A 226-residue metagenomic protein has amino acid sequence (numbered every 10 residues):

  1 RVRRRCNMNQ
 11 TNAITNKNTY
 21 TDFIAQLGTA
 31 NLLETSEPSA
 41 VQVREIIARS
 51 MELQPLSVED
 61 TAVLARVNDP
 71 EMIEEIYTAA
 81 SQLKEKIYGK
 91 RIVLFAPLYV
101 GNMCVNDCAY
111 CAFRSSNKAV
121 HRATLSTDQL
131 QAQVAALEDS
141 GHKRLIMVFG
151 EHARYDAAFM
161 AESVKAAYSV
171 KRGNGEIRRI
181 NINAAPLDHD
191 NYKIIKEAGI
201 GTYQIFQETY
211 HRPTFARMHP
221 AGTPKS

Functional and structural regions predicted by a protein language model:
R4-L98, N106: Flexible, acidic/Gly-rich N-terminal and inter-domain linker regions that tether and position cofactor-handling modules
E34, Q42, A109-F113, H121 (+1 more regions): Short, charged N-terminal helix-start/capping segments
V67-M72, M103, R172-R178: Short, charged helix-to-loop "capping" segments that act as catalytic/coupling loops
G89-Q129: Canonical Radical SAM [4Fe-4S] cluster-binding loop centered on the CxxxCxxC motif and its immediate flanking residues
S115-Q131, A136-S226: Core AdoMet radical
